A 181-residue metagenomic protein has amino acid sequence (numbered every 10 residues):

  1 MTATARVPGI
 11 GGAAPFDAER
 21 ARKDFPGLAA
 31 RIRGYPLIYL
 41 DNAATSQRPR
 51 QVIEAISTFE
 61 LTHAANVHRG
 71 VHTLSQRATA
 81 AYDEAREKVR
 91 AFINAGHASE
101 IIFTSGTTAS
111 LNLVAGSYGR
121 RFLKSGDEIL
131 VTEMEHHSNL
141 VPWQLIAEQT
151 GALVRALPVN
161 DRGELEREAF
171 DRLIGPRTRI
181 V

Functional and structural regions predicted by a protein language model:
M1-V181: Pyridoxal 5′-phosphate
